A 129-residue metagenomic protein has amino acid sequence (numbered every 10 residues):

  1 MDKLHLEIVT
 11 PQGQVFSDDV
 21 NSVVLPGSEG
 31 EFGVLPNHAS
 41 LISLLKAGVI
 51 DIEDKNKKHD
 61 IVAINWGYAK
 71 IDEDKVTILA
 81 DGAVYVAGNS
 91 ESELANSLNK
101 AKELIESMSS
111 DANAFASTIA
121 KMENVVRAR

Functional and structural regions predicted by a protein language model:
M1-K3: Short, charged, intrinsically disordered terminal tails
L6: Conserved catalytic and cofactor-binding micro-motifs that handle phosphate-bearing ligands or nucleotide cofactors
V9-N99, S107: Compact, glycine-rich, soluble single-domain proteins
E93-R129: Charge/polar-rich, low-complexity and marginally structured segments
